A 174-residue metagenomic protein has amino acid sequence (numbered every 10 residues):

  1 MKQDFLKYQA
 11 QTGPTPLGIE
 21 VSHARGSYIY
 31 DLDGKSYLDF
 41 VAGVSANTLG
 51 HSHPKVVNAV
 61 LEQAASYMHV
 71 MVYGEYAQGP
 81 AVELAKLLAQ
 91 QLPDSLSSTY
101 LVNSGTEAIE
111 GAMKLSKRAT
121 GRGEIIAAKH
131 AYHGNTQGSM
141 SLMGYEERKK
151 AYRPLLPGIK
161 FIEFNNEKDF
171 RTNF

Functional and structural regions predicted by a protein language model:
M1, F5-Y8, H69, L87 (+1 more regions): Intrinsically disordered, low-complexity boundary segments flanking structured domains
M1-R25, S66, P80-A81: Active-site-adjacent loop/helix segments that line or gate small-molecule/cofactor pockets in enzymes
G18-V41: Active-site and channel-lining beta-strand-loop segments that bind or position nucleotide-derived/phosphorylated
V21, S52, P80, I162-N165: Short secondary-structure boundary/capping elements
Y30-D31, L49-H51, L142: Short beta-strand-to-turn element immediately C-terminal to the catalytic PLP-Schiff-base lysine in fold type I
S36-R122: Glycine-rich loop-to-alpha-helix module at the N-terminal edge of alpha/beta enzyme cores
A85-F174: PLP-dependent aspartate aminotransferase-fold enzymes
